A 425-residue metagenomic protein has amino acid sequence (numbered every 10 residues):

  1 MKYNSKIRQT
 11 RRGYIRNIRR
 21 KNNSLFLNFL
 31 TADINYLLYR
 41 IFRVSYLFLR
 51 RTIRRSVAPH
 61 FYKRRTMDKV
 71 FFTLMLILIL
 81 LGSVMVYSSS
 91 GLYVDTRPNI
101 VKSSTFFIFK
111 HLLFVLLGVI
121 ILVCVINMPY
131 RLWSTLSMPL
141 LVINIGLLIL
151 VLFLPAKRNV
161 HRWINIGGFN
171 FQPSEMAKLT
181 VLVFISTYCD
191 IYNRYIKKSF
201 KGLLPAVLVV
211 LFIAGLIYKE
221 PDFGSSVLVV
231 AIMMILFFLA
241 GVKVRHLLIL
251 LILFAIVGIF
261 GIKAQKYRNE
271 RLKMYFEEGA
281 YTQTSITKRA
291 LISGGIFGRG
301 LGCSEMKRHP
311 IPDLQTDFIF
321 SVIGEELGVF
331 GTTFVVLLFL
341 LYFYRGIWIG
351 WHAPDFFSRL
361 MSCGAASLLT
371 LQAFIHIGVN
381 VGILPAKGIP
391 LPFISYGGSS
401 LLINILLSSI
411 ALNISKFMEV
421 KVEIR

Functional and structural regions predicted by a protein language model:
K2-L78, V84-E220, I377-P392, Y396 (+3 more regions): Membrane-helix boundary/helix-loop-helix interface segments in multi-pass membrane proteins
S83-V86, L122, L182, S186 (+8 more regions): Alpha-helical transmembrane segments of polytopic integral membrane proteins, especially the permease/helical cores
L113-I121, E326-F343: Hydrophobic alpha-helical transmembrane segments
L116, M138-I145, F200-I217, F223-K263: Hydrophobic alpha-helical segments of polytopic membrane proteins
K157-W163, H246-F334, P354-M361: Hydrophobic, glycine- and aromatic-enriched re-entrant/interface helices and adjoining loop segments
I191, Y195-L203, H246, I347-S367 (+1 more regions): Membrane-interface helix-loop-helix junctions at transmembrane boundaries of multi-pass membrane enzymes, predominantly
V227-H246, E305-G331, I389-L402: Interfacial segments of multi-pass membrane proteins
G350-G388, I394: Loop-to-helix entry and N-terminal half of a specific, functionally important transmembrane alpha helix in multi-pass
